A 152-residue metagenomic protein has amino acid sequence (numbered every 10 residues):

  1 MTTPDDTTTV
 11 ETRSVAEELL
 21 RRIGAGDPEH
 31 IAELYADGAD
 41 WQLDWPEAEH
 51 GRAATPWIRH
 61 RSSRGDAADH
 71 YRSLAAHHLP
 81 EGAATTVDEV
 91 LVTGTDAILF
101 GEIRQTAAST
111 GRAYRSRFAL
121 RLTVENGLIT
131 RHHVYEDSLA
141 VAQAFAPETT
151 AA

Functional and structural regions predicted by a protein language model:
M1-D37, T149-A152: Short, low-complexity N-terminal intrinsically disordered segments enriched in polar/charged residues
T2-T8, A75-A152: A beta-strand edge to alpha-helix "cap/lid" segment located at domain peripheries
D37-G94: A solvent-exposed, acidic/Ser-Thr-rich amphipathic alpha-helical stretch
